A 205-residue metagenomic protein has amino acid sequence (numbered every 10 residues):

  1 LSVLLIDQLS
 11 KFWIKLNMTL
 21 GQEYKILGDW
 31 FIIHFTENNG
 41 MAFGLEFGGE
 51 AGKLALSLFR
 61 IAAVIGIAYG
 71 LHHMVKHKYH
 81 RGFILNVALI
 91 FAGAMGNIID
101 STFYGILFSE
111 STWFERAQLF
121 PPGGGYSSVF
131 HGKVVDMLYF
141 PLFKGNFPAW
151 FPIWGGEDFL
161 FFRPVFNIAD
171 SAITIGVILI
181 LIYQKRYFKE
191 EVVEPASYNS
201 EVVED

Functional and structural regions predicted by a protein language model:
L1-D205: Alpha-helical transmembrane bundles and membrane-interface segments of multipass inner-membrane proteins
